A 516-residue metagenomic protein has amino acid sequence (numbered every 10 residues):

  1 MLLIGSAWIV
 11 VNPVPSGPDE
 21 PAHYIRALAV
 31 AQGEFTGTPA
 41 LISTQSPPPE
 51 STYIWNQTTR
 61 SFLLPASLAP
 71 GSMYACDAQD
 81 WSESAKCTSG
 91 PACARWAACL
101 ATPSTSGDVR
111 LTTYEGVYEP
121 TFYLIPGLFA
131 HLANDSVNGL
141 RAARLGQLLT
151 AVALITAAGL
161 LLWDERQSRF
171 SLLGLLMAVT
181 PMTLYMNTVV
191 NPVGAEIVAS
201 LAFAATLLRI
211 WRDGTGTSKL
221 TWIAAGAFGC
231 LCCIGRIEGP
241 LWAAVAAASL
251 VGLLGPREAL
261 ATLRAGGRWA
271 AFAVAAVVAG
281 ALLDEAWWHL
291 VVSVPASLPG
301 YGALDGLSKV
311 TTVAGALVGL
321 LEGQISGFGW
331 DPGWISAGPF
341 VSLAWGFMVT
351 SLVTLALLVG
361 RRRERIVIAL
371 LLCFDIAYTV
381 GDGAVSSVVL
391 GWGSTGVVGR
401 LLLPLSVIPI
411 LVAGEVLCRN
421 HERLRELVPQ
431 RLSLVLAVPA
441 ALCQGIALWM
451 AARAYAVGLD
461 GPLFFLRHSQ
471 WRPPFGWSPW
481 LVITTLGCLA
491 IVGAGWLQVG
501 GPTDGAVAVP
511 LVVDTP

Functional and structural regions predicted by a protein language model:
E34-L140: Interfacial juxtamembrane loops and adjacent helix segments that form the catalytic/substrate-binding surfaces
V137-N138, G159-P181: Transmembrane-helix signature of polytopic, membrane-embedded enzymes that assemble or transfer cell-envelope glycans
A142-R166: Transmembrane-helix motifs of polytopic, lipid-linked glycan transferases
T188-E196: Short acidic/glycine- and proline-prone juxtamembrane loop motifs at membrane-interface regions of multi-pass membrane
T206-R212, W242-V278: Perimembrane helix-loop-helix junctions
T221-I237, L241-A248: Membrane-interface alpha helices of multi-pass inner-membrane proteins
A261-G360, L417, R467-T484: Membrane-lumen/periplasm interface segments of multi-pass, membrane-embedded glycan/lipid transferases
A270-A281, W288-L304, V428-P516: Transmembrane helical bundles and short interhelical boundary loops of multi-pass, membrane-embedded
